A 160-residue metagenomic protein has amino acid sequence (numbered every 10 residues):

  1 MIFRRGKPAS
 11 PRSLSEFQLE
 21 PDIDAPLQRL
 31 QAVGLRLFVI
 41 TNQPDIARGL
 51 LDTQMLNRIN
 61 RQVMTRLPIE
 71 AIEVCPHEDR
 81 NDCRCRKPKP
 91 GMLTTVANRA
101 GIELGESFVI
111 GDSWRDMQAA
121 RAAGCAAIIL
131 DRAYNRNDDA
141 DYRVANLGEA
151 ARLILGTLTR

Functional and structural regions predicted by a protein language model:
M1-R36: Active-site neighborhood of HAD-like aspartate-dependent phosphohydrolases
F3-K7, V39-I40, A71-V74, T94-A97: A short alpha-helix capping/helix-coil boundary motif
R4-R5, G49, L153: Residues that scaffold the ATP/ADP-binding catalytic core of kinase and kinase-like folds
P8-P11, Q43-I46, E78-R80, N135: A short, flexible beta-alpha/helix-coil linker loop
R12-E20, G49-T53, R86, A140: Flexible, glycine- and charge-enriched loops at secondary-structure boundaries
L14-E16, Q43, R48, D82 (+2 more regions): Generic secondary-structure boundary/loop-capping signal
I23-L56, N60, I69-E78, A120: Substrate-recognition element of Asp-dependent hydrolases with the DxDx(T/V) motif
T53-Q54, R58-A71, R80-V109, S113-R160: Asp-based, Mg2+/Mn2+-dependent phosphohydrolase catalytic module
